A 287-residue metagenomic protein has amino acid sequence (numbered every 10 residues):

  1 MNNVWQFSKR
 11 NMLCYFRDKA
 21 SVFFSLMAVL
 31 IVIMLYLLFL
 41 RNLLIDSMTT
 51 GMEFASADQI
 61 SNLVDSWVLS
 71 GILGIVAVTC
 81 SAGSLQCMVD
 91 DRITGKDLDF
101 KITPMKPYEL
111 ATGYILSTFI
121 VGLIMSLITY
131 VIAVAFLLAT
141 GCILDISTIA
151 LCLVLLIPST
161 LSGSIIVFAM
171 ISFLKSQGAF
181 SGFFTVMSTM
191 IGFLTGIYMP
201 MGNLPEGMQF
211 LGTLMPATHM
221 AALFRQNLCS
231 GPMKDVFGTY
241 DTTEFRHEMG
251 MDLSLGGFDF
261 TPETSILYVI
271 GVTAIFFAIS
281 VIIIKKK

Functional and structural regions predicted by a protein language model:
M1-K9, G163, L214: Short, membrane-interfacial amphipathic segments enriched in basic
R10, C14-S47, L63-C80, F119 (+3 more regions): Hydrophobic alpha-helical transmembrane segments of multi-pass membrane transport/permease proteins
C14, L37, D90, V134 (+5 more regions): Transmembrane helix-loop junction
I31, L35, S61-A139: Hydrophobic alpha-helical transmembrane segments of multi-pass membrane transport proteins
L35-L43, I171-N227, G231: Transmembrane helix segments
D46-N62: Perimembrane loop-to-helix junctions flanking transmembrane segments
P107, T112-G192, I270, A274-I275: Alpha-helical transmembrane segments and their short interhelical loops
Q226, S230-K287: Alpha-helical transmembrane segments of multi-pass membrane transporters/translocases
